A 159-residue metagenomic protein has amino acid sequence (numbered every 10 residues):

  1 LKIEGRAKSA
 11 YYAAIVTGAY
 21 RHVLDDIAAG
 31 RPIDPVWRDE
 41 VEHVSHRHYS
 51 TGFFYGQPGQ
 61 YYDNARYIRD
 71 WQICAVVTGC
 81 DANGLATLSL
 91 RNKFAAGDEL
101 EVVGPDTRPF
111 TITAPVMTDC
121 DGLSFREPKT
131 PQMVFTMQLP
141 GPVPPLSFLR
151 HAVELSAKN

Functional and structural regions predicted by a protein language model:
L1-N159: Surface-exposed amphipathic alpha-helical tracts and adjacent flexible/coil segments at the periphery of soluble enzymes
